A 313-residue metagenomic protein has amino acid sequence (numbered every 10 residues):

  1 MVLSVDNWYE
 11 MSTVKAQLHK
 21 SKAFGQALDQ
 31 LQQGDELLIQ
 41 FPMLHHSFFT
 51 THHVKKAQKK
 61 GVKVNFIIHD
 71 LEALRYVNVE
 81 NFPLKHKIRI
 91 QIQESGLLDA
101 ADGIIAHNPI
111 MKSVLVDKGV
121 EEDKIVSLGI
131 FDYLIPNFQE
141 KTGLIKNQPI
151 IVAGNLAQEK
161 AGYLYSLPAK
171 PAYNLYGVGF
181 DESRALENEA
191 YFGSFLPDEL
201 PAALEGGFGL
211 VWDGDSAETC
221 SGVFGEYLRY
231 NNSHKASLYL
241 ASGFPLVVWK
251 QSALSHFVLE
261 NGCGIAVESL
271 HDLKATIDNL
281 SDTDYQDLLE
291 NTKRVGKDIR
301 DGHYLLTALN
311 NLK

Functional and structural regions predicted by a protein language model:
M1-Y9, Q32, Y165-P171: N-terminal subdomain of nucleotide-sugar transferases
A27-F49, G61-N65: Short N-terminal targeting/anchoring amphipathic segment
L44, N65-P83: A short, histidine- and acid-enriched strand-loop-helix "catalytic/donor-clamping" loop that lines the nucleotide-sugar
K55-K59, P83-I104: Membrane-proximal helix-turn-helix segments that form the acceptor-binding/catalytic region of lipid-linked
Y76, G96-I125: A short, active-site helix/loop in glycosyltransferases that binds the activated sugar's phosphate group
F131-E205: Conserved catalytic-core segment of nucleotide-activated headgroup transferases in glycan assembly
T142-G143, E268-K313: A charged, aromatic-enriched C-terminal amphipathic alpha-helix characteristic of glycosyltransferases across folds
P201-S242, V248-H256: Nucleotide-sugar-dependent
